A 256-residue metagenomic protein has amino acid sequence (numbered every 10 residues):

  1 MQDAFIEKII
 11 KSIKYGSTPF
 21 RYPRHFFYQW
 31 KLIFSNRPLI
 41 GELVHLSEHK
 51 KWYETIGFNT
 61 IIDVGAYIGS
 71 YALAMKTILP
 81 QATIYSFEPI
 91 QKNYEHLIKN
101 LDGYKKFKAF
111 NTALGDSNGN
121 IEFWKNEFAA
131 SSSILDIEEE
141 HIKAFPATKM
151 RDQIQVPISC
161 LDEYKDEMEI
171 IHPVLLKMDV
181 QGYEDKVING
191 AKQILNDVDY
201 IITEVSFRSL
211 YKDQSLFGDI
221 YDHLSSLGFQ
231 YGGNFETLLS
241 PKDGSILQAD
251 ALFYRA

Functional and structural regions predicted by a protein language model:
Q2-A256: Phosphate/nucleotide-binding beta-alpha loop and adjacent structural elements of enzyme active sites
